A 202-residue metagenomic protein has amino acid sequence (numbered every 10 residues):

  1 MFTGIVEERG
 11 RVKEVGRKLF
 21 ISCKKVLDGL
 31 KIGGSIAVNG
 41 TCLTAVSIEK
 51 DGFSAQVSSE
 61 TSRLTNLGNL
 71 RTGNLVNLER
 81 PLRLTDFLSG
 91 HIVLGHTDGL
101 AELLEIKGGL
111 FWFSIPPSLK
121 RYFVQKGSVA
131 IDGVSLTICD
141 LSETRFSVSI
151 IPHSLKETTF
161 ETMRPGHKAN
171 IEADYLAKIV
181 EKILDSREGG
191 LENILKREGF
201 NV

Functional and structural regions predicted by a protein language model:
M1-V202: Conserved loop->alpha-helix
